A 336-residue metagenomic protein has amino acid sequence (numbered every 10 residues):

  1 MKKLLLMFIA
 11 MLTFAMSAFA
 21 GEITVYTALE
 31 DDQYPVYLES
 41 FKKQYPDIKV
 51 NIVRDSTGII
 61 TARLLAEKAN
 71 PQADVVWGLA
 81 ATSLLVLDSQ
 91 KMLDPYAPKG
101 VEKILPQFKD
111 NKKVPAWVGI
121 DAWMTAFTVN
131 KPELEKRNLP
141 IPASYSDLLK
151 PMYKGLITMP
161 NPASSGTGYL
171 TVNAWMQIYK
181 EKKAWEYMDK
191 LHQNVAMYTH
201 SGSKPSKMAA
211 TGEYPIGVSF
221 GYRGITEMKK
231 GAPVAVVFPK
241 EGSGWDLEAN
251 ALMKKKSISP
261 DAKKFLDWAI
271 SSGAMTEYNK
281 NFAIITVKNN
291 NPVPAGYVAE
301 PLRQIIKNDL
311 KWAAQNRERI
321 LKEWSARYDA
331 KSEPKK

Functional and structural regions predicted by a protein language model:
L6-S17: Bacterial N-terminal signal peptides
A20-L85: Early extracytoplasmic/lumenal segment of secretory-pathway proteins
A28, D32-P35, Q72-S206, A210-E213: Extracytoplasmic ligand-binding site segments that recognize negatively charged/polar headgroups
T82-V86, A210, Y214-P233: A ligand-binding cleft/hinge motif common to bilobed small-molecule-binding domains
T128-E133, N173, D246-I258, A269 (+1 more regions): A bilobed periplasmic-binding-protein/Venus flytrap-type ligand-binding module shared by bacterial periplasmic
M152-P160, A269-P292: Periplasmic-binding protein-like
Y187-H192, Y198-T199, K230-K254, N289-N290: Periplasmic-binding protein-like
I306-K336: Conserved C-terminal helix/tail region of periplasmic/extracytoplasmic solute-binding proteins
